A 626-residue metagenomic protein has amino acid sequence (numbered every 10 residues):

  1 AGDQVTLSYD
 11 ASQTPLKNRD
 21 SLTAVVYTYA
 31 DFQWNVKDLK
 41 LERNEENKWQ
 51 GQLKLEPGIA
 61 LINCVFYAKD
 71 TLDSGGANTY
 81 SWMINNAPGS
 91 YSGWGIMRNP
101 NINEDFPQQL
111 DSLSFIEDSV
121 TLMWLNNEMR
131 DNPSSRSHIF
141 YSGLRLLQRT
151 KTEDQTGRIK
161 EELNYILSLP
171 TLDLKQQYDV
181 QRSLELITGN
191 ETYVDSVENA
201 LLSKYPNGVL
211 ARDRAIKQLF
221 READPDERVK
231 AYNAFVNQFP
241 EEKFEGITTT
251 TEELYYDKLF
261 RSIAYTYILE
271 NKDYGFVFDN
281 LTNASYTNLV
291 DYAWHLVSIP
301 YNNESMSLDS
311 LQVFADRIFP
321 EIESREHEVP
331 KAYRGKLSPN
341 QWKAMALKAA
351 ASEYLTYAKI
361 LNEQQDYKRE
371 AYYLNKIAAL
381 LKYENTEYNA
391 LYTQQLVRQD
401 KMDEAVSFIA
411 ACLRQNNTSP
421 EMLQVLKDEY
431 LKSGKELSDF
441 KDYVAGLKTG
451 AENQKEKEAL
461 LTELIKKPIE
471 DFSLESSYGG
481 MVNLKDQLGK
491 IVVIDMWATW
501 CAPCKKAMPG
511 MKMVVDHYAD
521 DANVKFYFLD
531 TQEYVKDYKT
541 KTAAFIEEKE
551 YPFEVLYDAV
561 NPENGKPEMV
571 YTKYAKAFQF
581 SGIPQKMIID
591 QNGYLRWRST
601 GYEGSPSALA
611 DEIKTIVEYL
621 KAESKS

Functional and structural regions predicted by a protein language model:
A1-I166, D179-Q181, E191-P206, D213 (+3 more regions): Glycan-association/targeting regions that enable binding to alpha-glucans and other polysaccharides
A60, S90-G95, N132-S142, T156-R158 (+9 more regions): Generic helix N-cap/helix-start motif at coil->alpha-helix transitions
S114-R130, D154-L169, E191-Y205, D226-K243 (+6 more regions): Alpha-helical repeat scaffolds
R398, M402-D471, K485-L488, A544-E547: N-proximal helix/coil linker or "cap" segments that precede and/or mark the start of modular domains
S473-E475, A543-Q585, Q591: Short, internal strand/loop/helix patches that form the active-site neighborhood or redox-interaction surface
G480-K505, M511: Short active-site neighborhood of thiol/selenol oxidoreductases, capturing the structured segment around
K506-E550, P562-K573: Structural microenvironment flanking redox-active thiols in thiol-disulfide oxidoreductases
G582-S626: Thiol-/selenol-based redox modules, centered on thioredoxin-like and closely related oxidoreductase domains
